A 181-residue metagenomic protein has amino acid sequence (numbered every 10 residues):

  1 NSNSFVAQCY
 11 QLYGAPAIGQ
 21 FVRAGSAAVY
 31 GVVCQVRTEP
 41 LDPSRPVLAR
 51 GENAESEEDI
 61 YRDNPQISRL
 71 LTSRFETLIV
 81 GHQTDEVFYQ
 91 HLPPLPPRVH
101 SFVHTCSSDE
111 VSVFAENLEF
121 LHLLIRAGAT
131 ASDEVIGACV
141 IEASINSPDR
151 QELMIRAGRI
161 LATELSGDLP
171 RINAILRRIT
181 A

Functional and structural regions predicted by a protein language model:
N1-A27: N-terminal ordered "arm"
S2, Y10-L12, V36-T38, V80-D85: Generic structural motif
S4-C9, E39-E52, T77: Short, solvent-exposed secondary-structure boundary/capping segments
A17, F21, P43-L48, V87 (+1 more regions): Generic alpha-helix signal with a bias toward terminal, lower-confidence helices and secondary-structure junctions
Q20-F21, A28-E39: Short beta-strand-centered aromatic/proline hotspots
A27-Y30, R69-L71: A short, structural micro-pattern
V36, P43-S68: Extended, compositionally biased
Q66-A181: Charge/polar-rich, low-complexity and marginally structured segments
